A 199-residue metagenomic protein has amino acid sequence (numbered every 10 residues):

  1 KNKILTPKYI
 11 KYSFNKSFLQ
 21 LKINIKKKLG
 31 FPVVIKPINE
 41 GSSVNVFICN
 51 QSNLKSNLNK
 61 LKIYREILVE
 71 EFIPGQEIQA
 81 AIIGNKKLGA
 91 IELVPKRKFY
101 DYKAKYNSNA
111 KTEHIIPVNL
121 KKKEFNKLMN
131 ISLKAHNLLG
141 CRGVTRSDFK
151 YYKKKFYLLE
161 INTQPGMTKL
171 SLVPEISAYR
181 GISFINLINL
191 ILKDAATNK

Functional and structural regions predicted by a protein language model:
K1-G75: Active-site nucleotide/adenylate-binding loops and adjacent lid/helix of ATP-dependent enzymes
F14, P95-K96, Q164-G166: A short acidic/small-residue loop/turn micro-motif
S43, T112-H114, K169-V173: Short small-residue beta-strand/loop micro-motif enriched in glycine and branched aliphatics
N50-N130, Y151-Y157: Phosphate-binding site of ATP-dependent enzymes
E71, A80-I82, H136-M167, S177: Conserved metal-phosphate-binding beta-hairpin within the catalytic cores of diverse ATP-dependent phosphoryl-transfer
K122-K123, Y151-K199: C-terminal active-site "lid" helix and adjoining low-complexity regulatory extension at the edge of ATP-using catalytic
